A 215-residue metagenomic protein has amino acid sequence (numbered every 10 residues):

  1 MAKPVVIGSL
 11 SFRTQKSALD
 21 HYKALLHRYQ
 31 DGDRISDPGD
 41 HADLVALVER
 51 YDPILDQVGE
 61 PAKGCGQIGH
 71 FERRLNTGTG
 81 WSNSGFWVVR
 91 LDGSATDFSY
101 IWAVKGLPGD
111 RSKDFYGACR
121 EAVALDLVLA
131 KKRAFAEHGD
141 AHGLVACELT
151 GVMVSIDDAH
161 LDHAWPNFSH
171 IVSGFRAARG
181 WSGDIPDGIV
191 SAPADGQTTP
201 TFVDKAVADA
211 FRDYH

Functional and structural regions predicted by a protein language model:
M1-F135, G143: Intrinsically disordered, low-complexity linkers and terminal regions that flank or interleave Cys/His-based
T14, V152-H215: Histidine-centered nuclease catalytic patch
G139: Residue-level marker of regulatory loop/turn positions in helix-turn-helix DNA-binding domains and in histidine
L144-V145, D158: Residues immediately within or flanking Cys/His clusters that coordinate Zn2+ in small zinc-binding modules
A146-G151: Short cysteine-rich clusters marking metal-coordination/redox-active sites
